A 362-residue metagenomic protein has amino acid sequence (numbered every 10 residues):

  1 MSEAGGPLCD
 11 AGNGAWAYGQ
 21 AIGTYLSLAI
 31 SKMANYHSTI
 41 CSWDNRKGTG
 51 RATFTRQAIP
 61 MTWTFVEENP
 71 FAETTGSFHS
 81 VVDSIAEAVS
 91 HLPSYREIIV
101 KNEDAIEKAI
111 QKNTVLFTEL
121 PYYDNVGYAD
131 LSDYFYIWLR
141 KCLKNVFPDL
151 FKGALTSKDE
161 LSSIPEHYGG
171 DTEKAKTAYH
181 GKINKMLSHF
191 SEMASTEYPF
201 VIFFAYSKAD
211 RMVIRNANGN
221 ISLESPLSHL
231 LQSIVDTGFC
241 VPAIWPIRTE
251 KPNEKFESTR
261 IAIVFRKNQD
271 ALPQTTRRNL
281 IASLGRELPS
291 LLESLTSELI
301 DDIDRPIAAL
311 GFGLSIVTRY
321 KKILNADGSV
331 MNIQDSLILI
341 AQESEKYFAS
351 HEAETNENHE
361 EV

Functional and structural regions predicted by a protein language model:
M1-N113, N125-T172, M186, A205-R215 (+2 more regions): Nucleic-acid modification enzymes, centered on SAM-dependent nucleic-acid methyltransferases
L116-F117: Hydrophobic beta-strand segment of the Class I
P121: Switch II (G3) loop of P-loop NTPases
K174-H180: Short, glycine-rich nucleotide/cofactor-binding loops
H180-F200, L231-D236: A short glycine-rich, Lys/Arg-flanked "PGG" loop and its adjoining helix->strand segment in the class I
